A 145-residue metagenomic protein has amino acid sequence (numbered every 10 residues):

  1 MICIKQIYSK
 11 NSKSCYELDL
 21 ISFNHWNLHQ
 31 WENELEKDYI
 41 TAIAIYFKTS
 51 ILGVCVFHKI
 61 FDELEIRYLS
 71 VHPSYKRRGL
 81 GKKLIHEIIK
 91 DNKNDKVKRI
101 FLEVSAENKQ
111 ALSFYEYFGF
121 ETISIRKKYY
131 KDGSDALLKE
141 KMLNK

Functional and structural regions predicted by a protein language model:
I2-C3, S9-S74, I85-E87, D91 (+2 more regions): Acetyl-CoA-dependent GNAT
H72-R78, A106-N108: Active-site acidic-Proline motif in GNAT/NAT acetyltransferases
R78, D95-K98: Short coil/turn segments at alpha/beta junctions that flank glycine-rich nucleotide-binding fingerprints
G81, I85, N108-A111, K128-G133: Short glycine/proline-centered loop/turn elements that form peptide/ligand docking sites
F101-E103, E116, E121-L137: Conserved catalytic-core motifs of GNAT/GCN5-like acyltransferases
D135-K145: Terminal substrate-recognition subdomain of acyl/acetyltransferases
